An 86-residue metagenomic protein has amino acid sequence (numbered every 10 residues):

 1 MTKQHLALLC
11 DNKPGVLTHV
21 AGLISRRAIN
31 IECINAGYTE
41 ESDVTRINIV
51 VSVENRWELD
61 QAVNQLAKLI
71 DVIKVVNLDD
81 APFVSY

Functional and structural regions predicted by a protein language model:
M1-Y86: A conserved regulatory-domain signal marking ACT and ACT-like small-molecule sensing domains and adjacent regulatory
